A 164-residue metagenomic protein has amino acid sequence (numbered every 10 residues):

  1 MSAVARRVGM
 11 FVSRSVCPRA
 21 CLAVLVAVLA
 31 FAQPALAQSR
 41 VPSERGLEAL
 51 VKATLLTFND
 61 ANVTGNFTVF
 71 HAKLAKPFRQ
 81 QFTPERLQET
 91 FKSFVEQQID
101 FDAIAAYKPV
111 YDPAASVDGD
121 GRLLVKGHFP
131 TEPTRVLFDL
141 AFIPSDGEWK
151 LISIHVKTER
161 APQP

Functional and structural regions predicted by a protein language model:
M1, Q98-F101, E148-L151: A broad structural signal for short, well-ordered beta-strand segments within beta-sheet-rich domains
M1-P18: N-terminal secretory signal peptides that target proteins for export/translocation
A20-A32: Bacterial N-terminal signal peptides
V41-A53, T68-R122: Short solvent-exposed beta->alpha transition segments
F58, N62-V69: Short helix-adjacent coil turns
P109-P164: Exposed beta-sheet edge and beta->alpha loop/turn motif
